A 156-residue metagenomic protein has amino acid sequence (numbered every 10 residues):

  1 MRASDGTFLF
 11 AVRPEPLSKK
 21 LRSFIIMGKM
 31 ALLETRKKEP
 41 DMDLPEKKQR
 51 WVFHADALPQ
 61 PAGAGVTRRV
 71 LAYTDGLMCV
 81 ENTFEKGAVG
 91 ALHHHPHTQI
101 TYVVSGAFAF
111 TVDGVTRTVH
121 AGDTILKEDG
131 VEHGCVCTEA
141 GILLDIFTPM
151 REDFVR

Functional and structural regions predicted by a protein language model:
M1-D41: N-terminal amphipathic/basic-hydrophobic helices that include classical n-h-c signal peptides and signal-anchor
G28-G76, R156: A short, N-terminal "cap"/entry segment at the start of jelly-roll beta-barrel domains of the cupin/DSBH fold
M78-H94: Conserved short histidine dyad/triad with adjacent acidic residue
E81, V104-S105, H120-A121, E139: A cytosolic small-molecule/anion-sensing beta-strand core signal
T83-F84, H95-F110: Short, conserved beta-strand element in jelly-roll/cupin
V89-G90, G106-T111, T124: Short beta-strand segments in beta-sandwich/barrel cores
V115-D129: Short acidic-glycine-tyrosine-enriched beta hairpin
D129-D153: Ligand-binding loop in jelly-roll beta-barrel domains
